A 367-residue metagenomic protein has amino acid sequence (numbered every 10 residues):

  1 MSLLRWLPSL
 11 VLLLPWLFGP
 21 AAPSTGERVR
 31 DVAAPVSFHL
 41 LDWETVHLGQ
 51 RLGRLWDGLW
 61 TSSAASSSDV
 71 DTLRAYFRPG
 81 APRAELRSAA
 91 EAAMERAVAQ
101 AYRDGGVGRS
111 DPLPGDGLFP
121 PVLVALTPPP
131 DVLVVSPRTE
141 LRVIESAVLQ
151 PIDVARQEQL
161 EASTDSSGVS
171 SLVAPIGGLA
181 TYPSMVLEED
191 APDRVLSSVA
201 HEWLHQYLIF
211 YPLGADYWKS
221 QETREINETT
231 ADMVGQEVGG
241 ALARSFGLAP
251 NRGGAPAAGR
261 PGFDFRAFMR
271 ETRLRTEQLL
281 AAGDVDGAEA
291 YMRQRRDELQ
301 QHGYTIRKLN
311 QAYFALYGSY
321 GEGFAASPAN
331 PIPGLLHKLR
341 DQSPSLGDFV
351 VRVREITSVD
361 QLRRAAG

Functional and structural regions predicted by a protein language model:
M1-G108, Q342-G367: N-terminal low-structure segments adjacent to metalloprotease catalytic domains across cellular compartments
F18, F38, W43, W56 (+12 more regions): Phenylalanine-focused residue identity feature
S24-V36, D42, E225-D286: Metalloprotease/metallohydrolase-associated module, dominated by Zn2+-dependent proteases
L41, I152-A155, A191, I332 (+1 more regions): Alpha-helix initiation/capping motif
T72-G253: Acidic/His-rich structured neighborhood in mature extracellular/periplasmic domains
R260-G367: Pan-zinc metallopeptidase signature
